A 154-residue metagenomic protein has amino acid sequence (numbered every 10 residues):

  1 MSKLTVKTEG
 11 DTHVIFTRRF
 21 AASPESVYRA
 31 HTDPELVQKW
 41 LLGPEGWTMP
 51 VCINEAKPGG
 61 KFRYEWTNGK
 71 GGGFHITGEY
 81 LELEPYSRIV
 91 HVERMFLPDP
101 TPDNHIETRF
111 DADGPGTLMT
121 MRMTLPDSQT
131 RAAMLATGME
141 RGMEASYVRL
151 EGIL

Functional and structural regions predicted by a protein language model:
M1-G46: Hydrophobic ligand-binding cavity/cleft-lining segments
T8-G10, N54-A56, K70-F74, D99-P102 (+1 more regions): A generic structural micro-feature
D11-T17, M49, K61, H75 (+3 more regions): Intrinsic-disorder/low-complexity, polar/charged segments enriched in Ser/Thr/Lys/Arg/Asp/Glu/Gln
H13, V90-R141: Beta-strand/loop substructures that line and gate deep hydrophobic ligand-binding cavities in soluble
I15-A21, E55, E65, E79 (+1 more regions): Generic structural detector for well-ordered beta-strands
P24-E25, E55-K57, L81-R88, R109-L118: A short, structured loop/turn motif at beta-sheet edges
V27-Y28, V37, F62-Y64, Y80 (+4 more regions): Hydrophobic pocket/interface hotspot
T48-V92: Glycine-rich portal/gate segments that line the openings of hydrophobic small-molecule binding cavities
